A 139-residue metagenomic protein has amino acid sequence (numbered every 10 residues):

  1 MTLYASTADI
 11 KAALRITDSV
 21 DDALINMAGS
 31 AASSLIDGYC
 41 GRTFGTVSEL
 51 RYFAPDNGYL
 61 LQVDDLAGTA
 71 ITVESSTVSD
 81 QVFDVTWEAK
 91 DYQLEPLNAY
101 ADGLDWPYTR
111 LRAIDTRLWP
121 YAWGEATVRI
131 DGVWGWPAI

Functional and structural regions predicted by a protein language model:
M1-I139: Divalent metal-cofactor coordination and adjacent catalytic microenvironments
